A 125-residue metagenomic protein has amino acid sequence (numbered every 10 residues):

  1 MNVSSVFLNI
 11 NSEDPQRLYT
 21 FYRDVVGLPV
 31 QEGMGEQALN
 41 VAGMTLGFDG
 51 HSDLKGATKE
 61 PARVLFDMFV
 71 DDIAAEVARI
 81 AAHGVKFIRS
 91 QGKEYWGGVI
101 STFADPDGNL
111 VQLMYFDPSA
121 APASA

Functional and structural regions predicted by a protein language model:
M1, H83-A125: Vicinal oxygen chelate
M1-R17, V64-F66, D117-A125: N-terminal beta-strand motif that seeds the catalytic metal site of vicinal oxygen chelate
L18-R23, I80, G108: Conserved active-site tyrosine of GNAT-family acetyltransferases
D24-Q31, G84-K86: Conserved acetyl-CoA-binding loop of GNAT-fold acetyltransferases
L28-P61, L110-F116: Conserved short beta-strand elements that form part of the metal-binding/catalytic scaffold of enzyme active sites
A38, D67, I100-T102: Short hydrophobic/aromatic beta-strand element in the GNAT-like acyltransferase core that lines or flanks the acyl-donor
F66-V85: Mid-chain, well-packed structural core segment of small domains
